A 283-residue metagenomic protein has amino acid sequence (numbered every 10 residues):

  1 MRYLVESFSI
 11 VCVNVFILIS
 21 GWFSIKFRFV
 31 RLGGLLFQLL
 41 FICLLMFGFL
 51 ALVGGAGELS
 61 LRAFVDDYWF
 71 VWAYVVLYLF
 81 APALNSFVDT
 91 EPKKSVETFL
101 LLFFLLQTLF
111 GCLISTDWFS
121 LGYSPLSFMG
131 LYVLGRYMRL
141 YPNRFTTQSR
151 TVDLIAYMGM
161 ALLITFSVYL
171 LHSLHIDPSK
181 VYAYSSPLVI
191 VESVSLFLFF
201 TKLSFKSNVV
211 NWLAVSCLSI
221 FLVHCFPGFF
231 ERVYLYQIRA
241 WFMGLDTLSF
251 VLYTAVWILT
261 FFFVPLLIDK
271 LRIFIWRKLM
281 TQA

Functional and structural regions predicted by a protein language model:
M1-A283: Alpha-helical transmembrane segments and their immediate juxtamembrane cytosolic regions
